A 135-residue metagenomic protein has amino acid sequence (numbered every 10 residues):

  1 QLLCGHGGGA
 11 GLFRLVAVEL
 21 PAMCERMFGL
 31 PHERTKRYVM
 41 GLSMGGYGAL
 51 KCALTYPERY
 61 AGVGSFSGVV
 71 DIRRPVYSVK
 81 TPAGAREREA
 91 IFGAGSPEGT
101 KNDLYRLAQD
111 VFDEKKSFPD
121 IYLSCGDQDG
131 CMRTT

Functional and structural regions predicted by a protein language model:
Q1-T135: Non-catalytic cap/lid and distal C-terminal segments of serine-dependent acyl enzymes
